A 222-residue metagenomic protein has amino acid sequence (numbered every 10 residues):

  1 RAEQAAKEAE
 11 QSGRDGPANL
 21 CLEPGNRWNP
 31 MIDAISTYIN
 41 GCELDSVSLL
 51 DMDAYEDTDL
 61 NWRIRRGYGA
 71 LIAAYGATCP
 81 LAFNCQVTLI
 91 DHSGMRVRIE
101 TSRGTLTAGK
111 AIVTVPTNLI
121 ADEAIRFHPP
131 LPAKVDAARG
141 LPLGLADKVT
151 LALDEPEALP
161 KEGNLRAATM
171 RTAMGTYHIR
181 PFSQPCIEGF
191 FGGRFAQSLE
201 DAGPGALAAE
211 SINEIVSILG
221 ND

Functional and structural regions predicted by a protein language model:
R1-D222: FAD-dinucleotide binding site
